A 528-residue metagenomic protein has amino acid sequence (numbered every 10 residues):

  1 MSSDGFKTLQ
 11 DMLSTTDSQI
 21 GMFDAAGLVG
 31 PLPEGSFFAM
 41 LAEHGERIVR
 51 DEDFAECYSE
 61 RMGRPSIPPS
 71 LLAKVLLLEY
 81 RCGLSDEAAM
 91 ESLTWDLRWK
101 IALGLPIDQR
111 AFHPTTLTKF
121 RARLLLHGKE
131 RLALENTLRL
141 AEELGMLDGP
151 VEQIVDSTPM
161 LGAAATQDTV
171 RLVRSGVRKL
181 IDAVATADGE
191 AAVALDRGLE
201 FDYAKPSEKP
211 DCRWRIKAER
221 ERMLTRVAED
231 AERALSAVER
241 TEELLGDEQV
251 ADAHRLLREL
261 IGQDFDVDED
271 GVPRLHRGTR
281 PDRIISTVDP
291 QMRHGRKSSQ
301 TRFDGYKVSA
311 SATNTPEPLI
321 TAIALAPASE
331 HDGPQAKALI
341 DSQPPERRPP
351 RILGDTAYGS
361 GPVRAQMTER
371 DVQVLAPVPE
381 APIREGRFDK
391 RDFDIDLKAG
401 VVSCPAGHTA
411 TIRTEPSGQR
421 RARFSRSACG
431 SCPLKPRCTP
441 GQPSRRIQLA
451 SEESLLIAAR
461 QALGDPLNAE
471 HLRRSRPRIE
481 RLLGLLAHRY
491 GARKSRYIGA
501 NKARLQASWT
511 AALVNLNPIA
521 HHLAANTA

Functional and structural regions predicted by a protein language model:
M1-M62: Basic, low-complexity segments
E46-R47, P65-P69, S92: Helix-boundary capping/turn motifs
Y58-P65, P106, Y497-A500: A short glycine/serine-rich beta->alpha loop
L71-G83: Alpha-helical support elements that line or immediately flank enzyme active sites and cofactor-binding pockets
S85-A88, Q109-R110, T118-A528: Anion-binding and metal-coordination hotspots
A89-I101: DNA-recognition alpha helix
